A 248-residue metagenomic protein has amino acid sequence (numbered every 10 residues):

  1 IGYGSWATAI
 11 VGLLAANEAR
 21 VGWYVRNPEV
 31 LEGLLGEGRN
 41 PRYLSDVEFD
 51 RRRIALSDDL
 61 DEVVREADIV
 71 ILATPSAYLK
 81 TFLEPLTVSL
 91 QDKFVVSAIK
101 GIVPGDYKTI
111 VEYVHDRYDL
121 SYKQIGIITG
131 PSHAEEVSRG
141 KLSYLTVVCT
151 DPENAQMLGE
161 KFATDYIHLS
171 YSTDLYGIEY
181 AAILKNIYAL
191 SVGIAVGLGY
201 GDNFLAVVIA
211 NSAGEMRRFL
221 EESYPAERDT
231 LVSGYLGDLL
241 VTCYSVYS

Functional and structural regions predicted by a protein language model:
I1-V47, R53-D58: NAD(P)+-binding Rossmann beta1-loop-alpha1 motif at the extreme N-terminus of oxidoreductases
S45-A55, L120-Q124, D165-I167: A short helix-to-beta-strand connector/capping loop
D50, L60-R65, I69-L142, L158: Rossmann-like NAD(P)(H) cofactor-binding subdomain of soluble oxidoreductases
R65-E66, L184, L236: Alpha-helix C-terminal capping/helix-to-coil transition sites in glycosyltransferase folds
Y78, S89, Y113, R117-S121 (+1 more regions): Internal alpha-helical scaffold of NAD(P)-dependent oxidoreductase catalytic cores
H133-A134, V196, V241-V246: Glycine-rich phosphate/pyrophosphate-binding beta-alpha loops
Y224-S248: C-terminal substrate-binding/catalytic lobe of Rossmann-fold NAD(P)-dependent oxidoreductases
